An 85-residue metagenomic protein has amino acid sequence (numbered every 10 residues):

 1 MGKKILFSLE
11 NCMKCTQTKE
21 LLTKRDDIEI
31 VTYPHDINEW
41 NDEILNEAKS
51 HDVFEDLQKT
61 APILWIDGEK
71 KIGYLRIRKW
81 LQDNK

Functional and structural regions predicted by a protein language model:
M1-V31: Local sequence-structure signature of Cys/Sec-based thiol-disulfide redox active-site neighborhoods
S8, P34-D36, L75: Compositionally biased, intrinsically disordered low-complexity regions enriched in proline and serine
N11, I37, E69-K70: Short beta->alpha junction loops/turns
T16-E20, E43, R76: Generic recognition of short, well-ordered alpha-helical segments
E20, K24, N46, S50 (+2 more regions): Charged/polar, solvent-exposed surface patches and flexible loops
P34-Q58, N84-K85: Thioredoxin-like thiol-disulfide oxidoreductase module
A61: P-loop/Walker A NTP-binding region and its immediately flanking N-terminal helices in P-loop NTPase folds
W65-K85: Non-catalytic, surface beta->alpha helical segment in thiol-disulfide oxidoreductase systems
